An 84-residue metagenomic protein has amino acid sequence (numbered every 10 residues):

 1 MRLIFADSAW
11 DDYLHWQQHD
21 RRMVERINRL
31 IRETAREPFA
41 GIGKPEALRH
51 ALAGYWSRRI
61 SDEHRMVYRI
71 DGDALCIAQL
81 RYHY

Functional and structural regions predicted by a protein language model:
M1-E63, I70-Y84: Basic, Lys/Arg-enriched alpha-helical interface segments
